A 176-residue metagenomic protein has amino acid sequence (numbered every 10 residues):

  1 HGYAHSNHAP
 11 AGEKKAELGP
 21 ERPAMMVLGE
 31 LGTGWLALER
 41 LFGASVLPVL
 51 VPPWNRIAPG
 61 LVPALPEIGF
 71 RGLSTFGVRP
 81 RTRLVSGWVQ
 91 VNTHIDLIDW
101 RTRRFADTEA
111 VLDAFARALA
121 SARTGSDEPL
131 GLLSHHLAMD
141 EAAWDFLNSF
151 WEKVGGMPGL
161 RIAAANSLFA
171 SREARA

Functional and structural regions predicted by a protein language model:
H1-P63, I95-R101, L132: Metal-dependent polysaccharide deacetylase catalytic core of the NodB/CE4 family, i.e., the active-site-bearing domain
E13-K14, A64-E67, F146-N148: Short, glycine/charged-enriched secondary-structure capping and boundary segments
E21-G32, F105-L112, E141-W144, N148: Non-membrane alpha-helical structural segments and their capping/turn regions in soluble enzymes
A37-L41, R117-S121, K153: A generic secondary-structure signal
V49-S126, L168, E173-A176: Active-site-adjacent pocket scaffolds in enzyme catalytic domains
G72-L73, T124-A176: C-terminal domain-boundary segment and adjacent tail
